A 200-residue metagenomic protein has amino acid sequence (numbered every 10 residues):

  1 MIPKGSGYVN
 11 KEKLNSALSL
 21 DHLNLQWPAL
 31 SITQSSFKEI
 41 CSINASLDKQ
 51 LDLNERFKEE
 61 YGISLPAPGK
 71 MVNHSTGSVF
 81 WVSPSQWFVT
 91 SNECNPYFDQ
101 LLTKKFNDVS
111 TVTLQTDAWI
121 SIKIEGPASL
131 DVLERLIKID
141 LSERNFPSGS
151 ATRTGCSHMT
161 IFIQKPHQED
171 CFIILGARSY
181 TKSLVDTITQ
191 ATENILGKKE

Functional and structural regions predicted by a protein language model:
M1-E200: Basic, glycine/lysine-rich polyanion-binding surfaces/domains
